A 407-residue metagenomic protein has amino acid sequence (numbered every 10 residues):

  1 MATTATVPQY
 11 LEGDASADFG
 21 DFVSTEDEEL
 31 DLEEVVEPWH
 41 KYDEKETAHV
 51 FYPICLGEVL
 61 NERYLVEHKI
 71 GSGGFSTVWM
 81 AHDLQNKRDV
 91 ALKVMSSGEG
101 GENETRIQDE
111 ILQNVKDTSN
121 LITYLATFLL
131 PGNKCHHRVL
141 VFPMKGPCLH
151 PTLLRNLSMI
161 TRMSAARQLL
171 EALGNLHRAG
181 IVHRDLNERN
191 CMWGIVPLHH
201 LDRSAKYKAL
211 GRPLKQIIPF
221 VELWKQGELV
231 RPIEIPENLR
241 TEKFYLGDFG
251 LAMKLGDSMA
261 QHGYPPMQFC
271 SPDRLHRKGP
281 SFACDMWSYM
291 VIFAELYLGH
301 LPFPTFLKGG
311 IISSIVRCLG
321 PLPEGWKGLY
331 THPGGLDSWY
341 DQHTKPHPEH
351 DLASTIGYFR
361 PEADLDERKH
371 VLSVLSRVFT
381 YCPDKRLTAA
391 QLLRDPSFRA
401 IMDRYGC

Functional and structural regions predicted by a protein language model:
V66-G73, V78: Protein kinase glycine-rich loop
T77-S96: Glycine-rich ATP phosphate-binding loop
S119-T161: Conserved structural core of kinase catalytic domains
H177-G194, L198-E237: Catalytic-loop of the protein kinase fold
L201, R377, P383-C407: Regulatory extensions flanking the kinase catalytic core
G250-D257, L319-V374: C-terminal lobe substrate-recognition/regulatory segment of protein kinase catalytic domains
D285: Conserved catalytic-loop aspartate of Hanks-type protein kinases
